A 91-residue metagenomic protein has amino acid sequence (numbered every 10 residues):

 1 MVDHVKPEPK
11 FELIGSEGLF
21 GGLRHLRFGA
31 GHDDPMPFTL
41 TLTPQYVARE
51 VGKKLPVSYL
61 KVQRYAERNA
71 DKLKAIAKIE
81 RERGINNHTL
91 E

Functional and structural regions predicted by a protein language model:
M1-D33: Short, charged/polar N-terminal "headpieces" of proteins
V2-K10, K53-E91: Acidic, low-complexity intrinsically disordered segments
E8, L19-G21, H32, T41 (+2 more regions): Unusually extended, aromatic-enriched hydrophobic runs near protein termini
R24-K54: A short, structured beta-strand/loop element
